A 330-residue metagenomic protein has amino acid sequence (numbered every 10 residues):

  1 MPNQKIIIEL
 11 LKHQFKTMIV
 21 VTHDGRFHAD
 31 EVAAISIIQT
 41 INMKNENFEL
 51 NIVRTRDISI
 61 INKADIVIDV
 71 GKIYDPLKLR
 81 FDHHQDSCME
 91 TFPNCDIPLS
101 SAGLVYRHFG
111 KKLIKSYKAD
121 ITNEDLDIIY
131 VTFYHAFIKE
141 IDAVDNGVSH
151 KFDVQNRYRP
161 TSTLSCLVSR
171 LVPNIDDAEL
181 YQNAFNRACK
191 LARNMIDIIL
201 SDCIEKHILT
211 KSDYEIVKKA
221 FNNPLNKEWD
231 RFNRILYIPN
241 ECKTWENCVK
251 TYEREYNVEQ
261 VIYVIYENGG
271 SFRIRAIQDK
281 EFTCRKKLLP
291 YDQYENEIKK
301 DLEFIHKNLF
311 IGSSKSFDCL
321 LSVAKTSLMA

Functional and structural regions predicted by a protein language model:
P2-I175, E179, K250, G269-F272 (+2 more regions): Replace "Mg2+/Mn2+-dependent" with "divalent metal-dependent
V148-R273, I277: Glycine-rich, Lys/Arg-enriched anion-binding loops that position phosphate/diphosphate groups for phosphoryl
